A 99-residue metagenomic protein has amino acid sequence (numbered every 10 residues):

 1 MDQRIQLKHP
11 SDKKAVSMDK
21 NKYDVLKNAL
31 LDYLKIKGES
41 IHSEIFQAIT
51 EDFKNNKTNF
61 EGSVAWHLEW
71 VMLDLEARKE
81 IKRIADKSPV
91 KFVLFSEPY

Functional and structural regions predicted by a protein language model:
M1-D32: Long, low-complexity, charged/polar intrinsically disordered regions in eukaryotic proteins
A29-L30, A48, D52: A general alpha-helix detector
Y33-E44: Short capping segments at the starts of secondary-structure elements
E44-T50, L75: A short acidic, leucine-rich amphipathic alpha-helix
T50-L68: Short, positively charged loop/turn segments that connect secondary-structure elements
E69-L73: Short, hydrophobic-biased segments on the C-terminal half of alpha helices that form "recognition helices"
E76-D86: A short, conserved structural fragment
D86-Y99: Short, cationic-aromatic polyanion-contact patches
